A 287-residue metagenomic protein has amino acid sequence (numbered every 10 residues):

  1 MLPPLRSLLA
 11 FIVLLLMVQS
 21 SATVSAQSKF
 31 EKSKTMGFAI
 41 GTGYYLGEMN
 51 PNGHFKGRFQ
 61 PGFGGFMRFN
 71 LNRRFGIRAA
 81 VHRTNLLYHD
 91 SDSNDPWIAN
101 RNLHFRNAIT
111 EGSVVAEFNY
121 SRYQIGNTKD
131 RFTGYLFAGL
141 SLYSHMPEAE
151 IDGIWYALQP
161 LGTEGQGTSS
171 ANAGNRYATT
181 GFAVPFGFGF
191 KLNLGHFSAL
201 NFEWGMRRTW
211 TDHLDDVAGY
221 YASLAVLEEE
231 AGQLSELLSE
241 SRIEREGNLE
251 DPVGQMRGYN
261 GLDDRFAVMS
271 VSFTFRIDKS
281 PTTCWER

Functional and structural regions predicted by a protein language model:
A26-N70, P147, R265-S270, T274-S280: Short glycine/proline- and aromatic-enriched beta-strand/turn motifs that initiate or cap beta-hairpins
K32, G57-P61, A108-G112, F132 (+2 more regions): Residues that define the transmembrane beta-barrel architecture of outer-membrane proteins
F38-T42, G65-F69, V114-Y120, A138-L140 (+3 more regions): Residues on the lipid-exposed face of transmembrane beta-strands in outer-membrane beta-barrel proteins
Y45-P51, L87-D92, I125, H145-E150 (+2 more regions): Outer-membrane beta-barrel proteins
L46-H54, W97-F105, Y123, S169-R176 (+1 more regions): Extracellular loop and loop/strand-boundary signature of outer-membrane beta-barrel proteins
R74-I77, Q124, H196-L200, K279-T283: Repeated loop/turn-to-beta-strand initiation elements of outer-membrane beta-barrel proteins
F75, A80-P160: Gram-negative (and chloroplast) outer-membrane scaffold detector with strong preference for beta-barrel transmembrane
S141-D263: Outer-membrane beta-barrel transmembrane domain signature
